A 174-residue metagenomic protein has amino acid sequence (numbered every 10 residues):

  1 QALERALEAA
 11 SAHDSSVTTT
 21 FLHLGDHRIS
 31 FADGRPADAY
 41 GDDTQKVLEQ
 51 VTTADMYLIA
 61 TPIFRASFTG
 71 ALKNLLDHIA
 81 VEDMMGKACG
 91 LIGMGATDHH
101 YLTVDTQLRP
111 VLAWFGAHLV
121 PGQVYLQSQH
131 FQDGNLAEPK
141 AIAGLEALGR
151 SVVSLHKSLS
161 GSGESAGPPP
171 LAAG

Functional and structural regions predicted by a protein language model:
Q1-D77, A143, S162-G174: N-terminal beta1-alpha1-beta2 submodule of the flavodoxin-like/Rossmannoid cofactor-binding fold
Q1-L3, V104, L148: Hydrophobic alpha-helical membrane-association signature
V17, G86-K87: Short acidic capping loops at alpha-helix termini that bridge into adjacent secondary structure
S67-F68, H99-H100, D133: Secondary-structure boundary/capping motif
V81-M85: Short, conserved loop/helix-junction motifs that constitute active-site signature segments in enzyme catalytic cores
C89-Q127, A137-A143: Short, glycine-/small-residue-rich phosphate/pyrophosphate-handling segment
L119-G174: Glycine-rich phosphate/pyrophosphate-binding loop and the adjoining helix
